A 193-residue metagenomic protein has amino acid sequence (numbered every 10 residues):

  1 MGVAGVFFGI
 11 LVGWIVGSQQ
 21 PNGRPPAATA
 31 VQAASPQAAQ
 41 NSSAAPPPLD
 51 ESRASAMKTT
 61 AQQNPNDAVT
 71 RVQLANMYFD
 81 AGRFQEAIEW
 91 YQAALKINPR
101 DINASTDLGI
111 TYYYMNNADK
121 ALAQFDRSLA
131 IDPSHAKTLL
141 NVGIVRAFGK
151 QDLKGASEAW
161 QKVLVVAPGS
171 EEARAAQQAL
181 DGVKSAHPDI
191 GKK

Functional and structural regions predicted by a protein language model:
M1-A56: Long, contiguous interaction/recruitment modules in multidomain scaffold/adaptor proteins
T59-T60, A93-A94, R127-S128, K162-V166: Canonical positions in the second alpha-helix
Q63, I97, I131, G149 (+1 more regions): Structural marker of alpha-solenoid helical repeat scaffolds
T70, A104, T111, T138 (+1 more regions): TPR alpha-solenoid repeat register
Q73, D107, N141, A175-A179: Canonical tetratricopeptide repeat
F79, Y113, A147-F148: Position-specific recognition of the canonical hydrophobic site in helix A of tetratricopeptide repeat
